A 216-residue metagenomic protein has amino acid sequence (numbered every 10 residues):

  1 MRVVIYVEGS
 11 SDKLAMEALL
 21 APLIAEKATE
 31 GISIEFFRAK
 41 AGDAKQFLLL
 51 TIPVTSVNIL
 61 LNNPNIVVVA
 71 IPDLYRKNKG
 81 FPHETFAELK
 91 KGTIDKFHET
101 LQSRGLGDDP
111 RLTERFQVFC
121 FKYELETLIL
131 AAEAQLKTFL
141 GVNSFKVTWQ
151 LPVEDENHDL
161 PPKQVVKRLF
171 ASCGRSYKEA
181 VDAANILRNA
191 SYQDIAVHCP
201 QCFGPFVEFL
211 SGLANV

Functional and structural regions predicted by a protein language model:
R2, K13-R38, P53-V216: C-terminal accessory helical subdomains adjacent to catalytic cores in phosphodiester- and nucleotide-handling enzymes
I5-V7: Short hydrophobic beta-strand that contains or immediately precedes a catalytic carboxylate
G9-S11: Long alpha-helical, hydrophobic tracts
K40-I52: Charged, often glycine-rich, active-site loop that binds/positions anionic groups
